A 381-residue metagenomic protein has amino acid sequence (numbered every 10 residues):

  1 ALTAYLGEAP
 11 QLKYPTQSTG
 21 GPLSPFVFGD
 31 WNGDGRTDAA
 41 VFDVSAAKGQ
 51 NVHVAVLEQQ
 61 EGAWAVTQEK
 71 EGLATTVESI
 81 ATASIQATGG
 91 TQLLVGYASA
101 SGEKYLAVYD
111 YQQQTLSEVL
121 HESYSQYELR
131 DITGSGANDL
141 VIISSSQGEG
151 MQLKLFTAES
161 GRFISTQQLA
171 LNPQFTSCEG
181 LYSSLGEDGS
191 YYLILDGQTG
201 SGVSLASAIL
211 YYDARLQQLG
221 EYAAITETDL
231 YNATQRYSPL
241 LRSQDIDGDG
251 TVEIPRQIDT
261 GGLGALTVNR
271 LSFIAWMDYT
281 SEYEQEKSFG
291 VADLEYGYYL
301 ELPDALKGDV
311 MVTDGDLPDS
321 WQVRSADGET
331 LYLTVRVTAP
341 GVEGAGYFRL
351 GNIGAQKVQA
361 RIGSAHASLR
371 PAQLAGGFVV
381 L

Functional and structural regions predicted by a protein language model:
A1-D314, W321, G341-G344, F348-I353 (+2 more regions): Beta-propeller-forming repeat regions
D316-G328: Membrane-interface alpha-helices
S325-G341: A short acidic-to-branched-hydrophobic micro-motif
R361-I362: A bilobed periplasmic-binding-protein/Venus flytrap-type ligand-binding module shared by bacterial periplasmic
